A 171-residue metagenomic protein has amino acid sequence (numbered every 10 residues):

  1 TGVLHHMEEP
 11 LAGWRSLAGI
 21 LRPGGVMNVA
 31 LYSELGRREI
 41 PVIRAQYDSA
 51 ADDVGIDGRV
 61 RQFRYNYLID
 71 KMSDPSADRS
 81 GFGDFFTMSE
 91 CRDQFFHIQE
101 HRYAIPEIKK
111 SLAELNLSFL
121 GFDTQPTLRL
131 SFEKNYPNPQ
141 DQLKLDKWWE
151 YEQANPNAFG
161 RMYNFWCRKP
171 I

Functional and structural regions predicted by a protein language model:
T1, V29-Y32, L120-F122, R168: Generic beta-strand/beta-sheet core signal
T1-L11, M27, S33: A short SAM/SAH-binding and catalytic strip from SAM-dependent methyltransferases
H5, E34-G36, Q125-R129: Short, solvent-exposed loop/turn segments at secondary-structure junctions
L11-G24: A short glycine-rich, Lys/Arg-flanked "PGG" loop and its adjoining helix->strand segment in the class I
G13, D53, K144-L145: Helix N-terminus capping/helix-initiation residues
L17, Q46-A50, T124: Short, low-complexity, polar/charged sequence segments that are solvent-exposed and flexible
V26-D78: Conserved class I S-adenosyl-L-methionine
N66-I171: Rossmann-like AdoMet/SAM-dependent catalytic core
